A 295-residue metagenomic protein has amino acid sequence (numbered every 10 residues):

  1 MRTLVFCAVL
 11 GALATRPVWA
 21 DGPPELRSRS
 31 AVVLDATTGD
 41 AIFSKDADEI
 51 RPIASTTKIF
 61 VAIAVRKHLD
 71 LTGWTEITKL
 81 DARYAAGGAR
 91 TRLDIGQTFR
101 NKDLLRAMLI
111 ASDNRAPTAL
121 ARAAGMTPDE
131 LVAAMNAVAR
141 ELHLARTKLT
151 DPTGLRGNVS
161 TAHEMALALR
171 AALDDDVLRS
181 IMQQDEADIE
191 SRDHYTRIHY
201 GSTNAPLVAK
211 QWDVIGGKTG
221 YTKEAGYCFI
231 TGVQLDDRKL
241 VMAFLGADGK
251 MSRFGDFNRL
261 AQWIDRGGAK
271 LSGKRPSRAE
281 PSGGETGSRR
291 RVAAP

Functional and structural regions predicted by a protein language model:
L4-A14: Bacterial N-terminal signal peptides
C7, V18, A294-P295: Intrinsically disordered, low-complexity segments enriched in polar/charged small residues
W19-H163, L167-D176: Active-site-adjacent loops and short helices of periplasmic peptidoglycan-processing enzymes
G22-R29, N101-K102, M126-P295: Penicillin-recognizing serine hydrolase domain
